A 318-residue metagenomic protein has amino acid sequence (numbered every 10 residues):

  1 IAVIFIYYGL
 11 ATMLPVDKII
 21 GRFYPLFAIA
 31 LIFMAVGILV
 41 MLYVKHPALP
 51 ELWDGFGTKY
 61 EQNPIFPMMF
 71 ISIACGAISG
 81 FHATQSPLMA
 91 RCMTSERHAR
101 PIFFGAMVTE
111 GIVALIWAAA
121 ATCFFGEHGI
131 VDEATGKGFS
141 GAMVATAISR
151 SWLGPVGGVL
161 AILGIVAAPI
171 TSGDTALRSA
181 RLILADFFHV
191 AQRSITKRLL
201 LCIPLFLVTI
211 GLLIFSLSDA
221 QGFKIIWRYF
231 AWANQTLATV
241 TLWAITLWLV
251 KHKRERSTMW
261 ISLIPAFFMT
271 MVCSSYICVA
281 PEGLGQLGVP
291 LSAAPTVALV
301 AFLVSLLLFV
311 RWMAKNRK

Functional and structural regions predicted by a protein language model:
I1, S86-G111, G141-A147, G173-L201: Helix-loop-helix connectors at the membrane interface of multi-pass transporters/channels
I1-T12, L31-F56, T246-R256, S274-G283: Hydrophobic alpha-helical segments and their helix-loop junctions in multi-pass secondary transporters
A2-F5, L26-M41, M107-I112, I116 (+3 more regions): Small-residue-rich segments of transmembrane alpha-helices in multi-pass membrane proteins, especially helix faces
A2-V3, Y60-A74, L115-I116, C123 (+3 more regions): Select transmembrane alpha-helical segments in multipass membrane proteins
A11, G37-P47, G55-W117, L163-S172: Hydrophobic, membrane-embedded alpha-helices of multi-pass small-molecule transporters
P15-M68, I130, A134-K137: Helix-loop-helix hairpins and the membrane-proximal interhelical loops of multi-pass alpha-helical transport proteins
V16, I20-F27, N63, R181-L182 (+2 more regions): C-terminal membrane-solvent junction of multi-pass transporters and transport-like membrane proteins
L39-L52, F104-A147, L217-Q221: Extracellular/periplasmic helix-exit of transmembrane alpha-helices
